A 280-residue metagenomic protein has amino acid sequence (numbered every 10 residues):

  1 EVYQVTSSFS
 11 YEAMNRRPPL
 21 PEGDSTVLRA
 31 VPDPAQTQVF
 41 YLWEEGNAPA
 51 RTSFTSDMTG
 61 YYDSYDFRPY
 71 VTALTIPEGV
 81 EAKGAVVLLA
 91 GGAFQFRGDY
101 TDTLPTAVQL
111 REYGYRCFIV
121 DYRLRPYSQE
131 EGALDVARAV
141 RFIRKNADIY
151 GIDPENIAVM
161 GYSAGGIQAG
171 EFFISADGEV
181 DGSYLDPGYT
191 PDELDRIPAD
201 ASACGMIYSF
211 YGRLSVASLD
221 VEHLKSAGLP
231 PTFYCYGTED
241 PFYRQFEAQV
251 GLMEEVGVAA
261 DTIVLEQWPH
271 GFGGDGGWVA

Functional and structural regions predicted by a protein language model:
Y11-V80: N-terminal cap/lid segment of alpha/beta-hydrolase-fold proteins
K83-G91: Short beta-strand element of the alpha/beta-hydrolase
G98-Y100, V120-P154, D275-V279: Catalytic nucleophile-loop/oxyanion-hole region of alpha/beta-hydrolase and closely related hydrolase-like folds
Y100-F118: Short amphipathic alpha-helix adjacent to the substrate-entry channel of hydrolases
R138-L224: Primarily recognizes the serine-hydrolase "nucleophile elbow" in alpha/beta-hydrolase and SGNH/GDSL folds
F233-Y236: Short beta-strand/loop motif that positions the catalytic acidic residue of the alpha/beta-hydrolase fold
P241-E247: Conserved alpha/beta-hydrolase "acid-adjacent" motif
V250, E254-A280: C-terminal catalytic histidine-bearing segment of alpha/beta-hydrolase fold enzymes
